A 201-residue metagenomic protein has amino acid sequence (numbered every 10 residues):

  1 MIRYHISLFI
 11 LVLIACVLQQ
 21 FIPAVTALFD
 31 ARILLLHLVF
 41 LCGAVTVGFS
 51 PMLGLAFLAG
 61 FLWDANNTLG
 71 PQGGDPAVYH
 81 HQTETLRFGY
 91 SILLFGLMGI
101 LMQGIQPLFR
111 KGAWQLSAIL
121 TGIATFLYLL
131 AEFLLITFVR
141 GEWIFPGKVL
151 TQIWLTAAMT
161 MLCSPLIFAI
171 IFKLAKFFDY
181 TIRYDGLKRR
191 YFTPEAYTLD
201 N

Functional and structural regions predicted by a protein language model:
M1-N201: Terminal, non-globular segments
